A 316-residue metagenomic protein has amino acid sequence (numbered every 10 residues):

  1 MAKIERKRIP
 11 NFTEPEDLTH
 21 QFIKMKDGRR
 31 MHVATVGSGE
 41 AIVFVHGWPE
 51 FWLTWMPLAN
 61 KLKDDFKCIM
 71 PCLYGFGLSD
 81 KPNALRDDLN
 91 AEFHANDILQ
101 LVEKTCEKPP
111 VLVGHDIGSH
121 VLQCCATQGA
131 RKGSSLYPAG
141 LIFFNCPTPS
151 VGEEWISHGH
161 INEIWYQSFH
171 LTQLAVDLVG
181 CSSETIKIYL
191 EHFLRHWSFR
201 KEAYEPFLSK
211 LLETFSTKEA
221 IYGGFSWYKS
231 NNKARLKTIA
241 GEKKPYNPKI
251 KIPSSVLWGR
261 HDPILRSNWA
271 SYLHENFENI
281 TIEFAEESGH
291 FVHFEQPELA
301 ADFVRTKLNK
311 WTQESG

Functional and structural regions predicted by a protein language model:
A2-K24, R29-M31, A41, P49 (+8 more regions): Flexible "cap/lid" subdomain of the alpha/beta-hydrolase fold that forms the substrate-access gate
V33-T35: Conserved hydrophobic "DFG−1" position in protein kinase catalytic cores
P57-K61: Typically the conserved alpha-helix immediately C-terminal to a functionally engaged Cys/Sec in thioredoxin-like
K63-C72: Active-site machinery of serine-nucleophile hydrolases
V304-G316: Short, hydrophobic alpha-helical segments
